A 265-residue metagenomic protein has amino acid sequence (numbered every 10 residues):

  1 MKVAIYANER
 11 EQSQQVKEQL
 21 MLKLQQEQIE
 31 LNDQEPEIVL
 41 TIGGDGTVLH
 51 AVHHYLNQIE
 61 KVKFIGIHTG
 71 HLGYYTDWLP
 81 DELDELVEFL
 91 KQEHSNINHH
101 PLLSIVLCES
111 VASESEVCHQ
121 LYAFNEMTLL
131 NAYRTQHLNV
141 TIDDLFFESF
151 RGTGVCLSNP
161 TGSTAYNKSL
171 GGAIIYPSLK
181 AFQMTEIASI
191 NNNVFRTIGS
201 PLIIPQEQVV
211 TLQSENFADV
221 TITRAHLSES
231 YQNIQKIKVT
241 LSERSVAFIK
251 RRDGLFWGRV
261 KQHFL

Functional and structural regions predicted by a protein language model:
K2-P36, G70-C156, T164-L265: Catalytic phosphate-donor-binding core of small-molecule kinases
L24, Y55-Q58: Active-site catalytic pocket residues across diverse enzymes, especially alpha/beta-hydrolases
D33-H53: Short, well-ordered secondary-structure micro-motifs within conserved domains or adaptor modules
G44-T47, G70, T161-S163: Short glycine-rich anion-binding loops that position phosphate/pyrophosphate groups of nucleotides and phosphorylated
L49-L56, N167-G171: Short Gly/Thr/Asp-enriched flexible loops that form oxyanion-binding sites at enzyme active sites
I59-K63: A short helix->loop->beta-strand "cap" motif at the edges of active sites that frequently abuts
I65-I67: Generic beta-sheet signal
